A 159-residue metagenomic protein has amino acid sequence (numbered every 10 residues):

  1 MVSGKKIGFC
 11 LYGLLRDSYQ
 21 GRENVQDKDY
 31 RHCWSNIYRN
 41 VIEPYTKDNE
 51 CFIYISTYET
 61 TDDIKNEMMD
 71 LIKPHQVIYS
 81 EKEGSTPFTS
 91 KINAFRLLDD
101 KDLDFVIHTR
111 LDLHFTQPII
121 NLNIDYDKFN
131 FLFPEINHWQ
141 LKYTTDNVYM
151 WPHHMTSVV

Functional and structural regions predicted by a protein language model:
M1-V159: ER/Golgi luminal nucleotide-sugar-dependent glycosyltransferases, focusing on the catalytic module
